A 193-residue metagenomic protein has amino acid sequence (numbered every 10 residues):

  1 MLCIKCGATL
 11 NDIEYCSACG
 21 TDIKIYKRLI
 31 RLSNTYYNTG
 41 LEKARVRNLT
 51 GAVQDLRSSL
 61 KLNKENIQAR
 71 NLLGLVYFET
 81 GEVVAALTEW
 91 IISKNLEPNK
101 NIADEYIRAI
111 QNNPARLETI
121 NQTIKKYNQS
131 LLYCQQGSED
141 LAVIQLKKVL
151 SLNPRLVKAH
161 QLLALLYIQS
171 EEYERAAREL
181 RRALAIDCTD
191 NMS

Functional and structural regions predicted by a protein language model:
M1-R31, Q68-N71, E79-E118: Long, contiguous interaction/recruitment modules in multidomain scaffold/adaptor proteins
K24, L60-K61, I92-N95, L150-S151 (+1 more regions): Conserved structural position within tetratricopeptide repeats
I30-N34, I67-Q68, N101-I102, T123 (+2 more regions): Helix-start (N-cap) detector for alpha-helical repeat units in TPR-like alpha-solenoids, especially tetratricopeptide
R45, E79, N112-R116, Q135 (+1 more regions): Register position in tetratricopeptide repeats
